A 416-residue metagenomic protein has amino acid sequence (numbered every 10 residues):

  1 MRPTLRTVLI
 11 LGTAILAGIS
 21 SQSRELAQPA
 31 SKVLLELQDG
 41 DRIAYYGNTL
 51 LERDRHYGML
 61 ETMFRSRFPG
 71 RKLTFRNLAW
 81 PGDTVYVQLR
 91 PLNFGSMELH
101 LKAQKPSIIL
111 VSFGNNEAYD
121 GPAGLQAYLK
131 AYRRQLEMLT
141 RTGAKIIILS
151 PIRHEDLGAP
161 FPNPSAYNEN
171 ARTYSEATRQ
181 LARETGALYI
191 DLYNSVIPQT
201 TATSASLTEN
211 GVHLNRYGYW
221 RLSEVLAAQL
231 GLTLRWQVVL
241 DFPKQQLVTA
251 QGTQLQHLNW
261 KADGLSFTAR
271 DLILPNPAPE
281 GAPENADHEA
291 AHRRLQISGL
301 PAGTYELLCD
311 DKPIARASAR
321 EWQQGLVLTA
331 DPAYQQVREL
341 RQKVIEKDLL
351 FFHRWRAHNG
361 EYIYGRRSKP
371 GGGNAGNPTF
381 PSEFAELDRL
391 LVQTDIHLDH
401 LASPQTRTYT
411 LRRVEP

Functional and structural regions predicted by a protein language model:
M1-L9: Bacterial N-terminal signal peptides that target proteins for export
V8-G18: Bacterial N-terminal signal peptides
S21-P81, S96-K105, I109, L222 (+1 more regions): Serine-esterase "nucleophile elbow" of acetyl-processing enzymes
Y46, G58, S66, W80 (+3 more regions): Oxyanion-hole/transition-state-stabilizing segment in secreted/luminal serine hydrolases and related acyltransferases
G70, D83, V111-K130, R153-T173 (+2 more regions): Serine-dependent acyl-ester chemistry module
T140-K145, A187: A short helix->loop->beta-strand "cap" motif at the edges of active sites that frequently abuts
D156-L192, E284-G299: Substrate-gating cap/lid alpha-helix
S206, N210-P416: Conserved catalytic region of serine esterases and O-acyltransferases that act on ester linkages in lipids
